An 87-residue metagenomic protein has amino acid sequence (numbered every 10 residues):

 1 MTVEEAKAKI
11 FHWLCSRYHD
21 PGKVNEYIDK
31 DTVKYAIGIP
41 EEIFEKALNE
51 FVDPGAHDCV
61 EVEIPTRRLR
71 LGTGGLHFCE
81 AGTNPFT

Functional and structural regions predicted by a protein language model:
M1-R17, P21-G22: Short alpha-helical segments that sit at the start of domains
L14-Y18, F51, C79-G82: Generic structural signal for hydrophobic core residues of well-folded globular domains
D20-A36: Short acidic, hydrophobic short linear motifs in intrinsically disordered regions
G38-D53: Short amphipathic alpha-helical interaction segments
V52-I64: A short, conserved structural fragment
P65-L71: Minor-groove-contacting beta-hairpin "wing" of winged helix-turn-helix DNA-binding domains
T73-T87: Short, amphipathic alpha-helical interaction segments positioned at domain boundaries
